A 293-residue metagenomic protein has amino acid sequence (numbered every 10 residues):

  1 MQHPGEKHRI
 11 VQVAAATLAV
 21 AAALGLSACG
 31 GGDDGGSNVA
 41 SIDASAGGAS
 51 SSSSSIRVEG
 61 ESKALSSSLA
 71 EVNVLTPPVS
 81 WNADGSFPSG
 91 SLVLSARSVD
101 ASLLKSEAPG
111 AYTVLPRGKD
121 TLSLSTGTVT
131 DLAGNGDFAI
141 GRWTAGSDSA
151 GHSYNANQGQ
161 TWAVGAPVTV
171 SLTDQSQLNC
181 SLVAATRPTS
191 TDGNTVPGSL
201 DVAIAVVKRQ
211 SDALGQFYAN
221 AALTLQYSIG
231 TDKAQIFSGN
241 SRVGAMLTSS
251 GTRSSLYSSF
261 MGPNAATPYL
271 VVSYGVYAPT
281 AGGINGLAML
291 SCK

Functional and structural regions predicted by a protein language model:
H3-A16: Bacterial N-terminal signal peptides that target proteins for export
G25-A28: C-terminal motif of bacterial Sec signal peptides marking the signal peptidase cleavage site
G30-K293: Mature soluble binding/inhibitory domains
